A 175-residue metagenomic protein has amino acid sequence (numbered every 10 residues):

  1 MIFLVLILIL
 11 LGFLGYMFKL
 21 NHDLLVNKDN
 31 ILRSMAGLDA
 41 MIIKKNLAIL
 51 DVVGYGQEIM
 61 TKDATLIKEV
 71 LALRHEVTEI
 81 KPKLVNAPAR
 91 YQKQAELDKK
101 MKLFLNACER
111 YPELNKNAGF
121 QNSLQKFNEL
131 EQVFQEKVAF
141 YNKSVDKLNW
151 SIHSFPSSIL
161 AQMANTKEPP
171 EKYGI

Functional and structural regions predicted by a protein language model:
M1-I175: A helix-centric hydrophobic-segment signal that preferentially recognizes long, alpha-helical stretches used
